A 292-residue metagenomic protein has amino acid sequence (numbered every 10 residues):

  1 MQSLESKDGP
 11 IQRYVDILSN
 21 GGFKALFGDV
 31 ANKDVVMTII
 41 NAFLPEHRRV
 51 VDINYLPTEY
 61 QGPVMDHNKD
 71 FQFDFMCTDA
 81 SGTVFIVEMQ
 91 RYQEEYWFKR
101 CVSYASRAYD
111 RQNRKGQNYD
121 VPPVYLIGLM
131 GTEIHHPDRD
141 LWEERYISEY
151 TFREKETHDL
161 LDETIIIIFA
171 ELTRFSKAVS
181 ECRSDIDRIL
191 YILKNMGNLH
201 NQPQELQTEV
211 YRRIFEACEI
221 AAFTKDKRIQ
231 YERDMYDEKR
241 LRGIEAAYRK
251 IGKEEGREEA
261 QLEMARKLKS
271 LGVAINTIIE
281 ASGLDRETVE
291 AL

Functional and structural regions predicted by a protein language model:
M1-D226: Conserved single-residue anchors adjacent to enzymatic active/cofactor-binding motifs
Q2-Q12, F85-Q90, Y191-L292: Short, charged alpha-helical interaction segments and adjacent helix-coil junctions
